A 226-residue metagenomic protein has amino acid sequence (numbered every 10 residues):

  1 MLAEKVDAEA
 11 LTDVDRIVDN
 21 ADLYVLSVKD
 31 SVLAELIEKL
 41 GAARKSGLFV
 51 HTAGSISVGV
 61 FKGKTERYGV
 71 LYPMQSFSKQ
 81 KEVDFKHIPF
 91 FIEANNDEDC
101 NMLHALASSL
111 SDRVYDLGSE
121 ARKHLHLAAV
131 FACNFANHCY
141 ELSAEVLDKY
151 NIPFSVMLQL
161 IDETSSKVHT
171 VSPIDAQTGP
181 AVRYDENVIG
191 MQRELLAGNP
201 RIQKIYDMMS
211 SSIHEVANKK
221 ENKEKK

Functional and structural regions predicted by a protein language model:
M1, E35-L36, V60, M102 (+1 more regions): Phosphate- and divalent-cation-binding pockets in alpha/beta enzyme and binding domains that engage nucleotide-derived
M1-K5, K64, E82-L127, A132-H169 (+1 more regions): Internal alpha-helical scaffold of NAD(P)-dependent oxidoreductase catalytic cores
K5-E82: Rossmann-like NAD(P)(H) cofactor-binding subdomain of soluble oxidoreductases
V25, A129-A132, A136, Y206 (+1 more regions): Amphipathic, non-transmembrane alpha-helical scaffold segments
V32-L33, S57, E98-D99, H138-C139 (+1 more regions): Short phosphate-engaging motifs
L48, S155-V156, K204: Alpha-helix N-cap and coil->helix boundary residues
D148, D162-E224: Interdomain hinge/lid region at the active-site interface of Rossmann-like NAD(P)-dependent oxidoreductases
